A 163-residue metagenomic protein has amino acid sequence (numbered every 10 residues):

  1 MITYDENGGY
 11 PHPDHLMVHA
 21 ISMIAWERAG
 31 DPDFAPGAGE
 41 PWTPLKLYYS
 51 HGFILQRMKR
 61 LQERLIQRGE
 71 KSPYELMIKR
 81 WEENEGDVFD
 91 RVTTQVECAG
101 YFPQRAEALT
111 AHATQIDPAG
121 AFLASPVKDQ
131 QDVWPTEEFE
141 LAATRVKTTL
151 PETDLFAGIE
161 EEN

Functional and structural regions predicted by a protein language model:
M1-N163: Metal-dependent de-N-acetylase/amidase catalytic core
